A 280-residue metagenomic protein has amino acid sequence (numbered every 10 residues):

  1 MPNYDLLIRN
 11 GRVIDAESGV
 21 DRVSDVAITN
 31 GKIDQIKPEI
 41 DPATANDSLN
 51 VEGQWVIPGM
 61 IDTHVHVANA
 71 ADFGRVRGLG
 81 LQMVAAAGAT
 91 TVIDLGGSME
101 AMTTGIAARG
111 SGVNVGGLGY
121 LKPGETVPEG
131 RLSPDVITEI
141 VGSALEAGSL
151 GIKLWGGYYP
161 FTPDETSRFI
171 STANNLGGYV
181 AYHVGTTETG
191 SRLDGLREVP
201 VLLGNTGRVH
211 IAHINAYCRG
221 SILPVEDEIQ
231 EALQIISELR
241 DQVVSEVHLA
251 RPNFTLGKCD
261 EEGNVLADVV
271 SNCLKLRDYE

Functional and structural regions predicted by a protein language model:
M1-I57: Histidine-rich, glycine-flanked metal-binding segment
G11, G31, G53, H64 (+4 more regions): Divalent metal-coordination and catalytic microenvironments
Q54-R77: Di-metal (Zn2+ and/or Mg2+/Mn2+) metal-binding site signature of metallo-dependent hydrolases with the MBL/beta-CASP
V65, V76-Y159, S171-G178, P252: Divalent-metal coordination cores built from histidine and acidic residues
N69-A71, P123-T126, G130, Y158-F161 (+3 more regions): Short, small-residue-enriched loops and turns at beta-alpha junctions that line or gate enzyme active sites
D94, L154-G157, Y182, I211-I214 (+1 more regions): Conserved beta-strand positions
L145, L150-G151, R208, H213-E280: Active-site neighborhoods of metal-dependent hydrolases
L150-T206, G220-P224, C259-E262: Divalent metal-binding pocket/active-site signature
